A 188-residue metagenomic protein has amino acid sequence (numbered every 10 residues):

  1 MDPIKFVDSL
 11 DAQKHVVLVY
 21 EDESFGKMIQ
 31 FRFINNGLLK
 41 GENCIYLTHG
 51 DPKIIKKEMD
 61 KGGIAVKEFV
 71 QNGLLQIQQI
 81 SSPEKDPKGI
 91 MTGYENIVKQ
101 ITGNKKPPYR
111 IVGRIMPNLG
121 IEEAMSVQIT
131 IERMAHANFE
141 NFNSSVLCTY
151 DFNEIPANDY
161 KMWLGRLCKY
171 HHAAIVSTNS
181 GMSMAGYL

Functional and structural regions predicted by a protein language model:
M1-L188: Non-catalytic regulatory/interaction regions at protein termini and inter-domain linkers
